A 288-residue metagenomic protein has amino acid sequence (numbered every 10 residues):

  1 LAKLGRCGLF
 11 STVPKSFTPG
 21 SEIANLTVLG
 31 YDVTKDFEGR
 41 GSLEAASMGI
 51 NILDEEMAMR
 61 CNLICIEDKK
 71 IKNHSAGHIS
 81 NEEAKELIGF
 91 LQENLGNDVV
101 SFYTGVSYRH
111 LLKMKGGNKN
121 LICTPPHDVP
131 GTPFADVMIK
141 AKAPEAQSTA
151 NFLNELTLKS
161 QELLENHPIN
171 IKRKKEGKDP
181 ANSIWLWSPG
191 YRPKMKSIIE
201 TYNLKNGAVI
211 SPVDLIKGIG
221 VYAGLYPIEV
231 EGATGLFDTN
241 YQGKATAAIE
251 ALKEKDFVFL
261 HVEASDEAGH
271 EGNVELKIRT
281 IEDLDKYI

Functional and structural regions predicted by a protein language model:
A2-N97, K113: Active-site nucleophile/metal-coordination loop of metallo-enzymes that catalyze phosphate/sulfate and related
C7-F10, N97-T104, N206-A208, G224-V230: Short secondary-structure junctions
I66-K69, G117, E263-E267: Short connector loops/turns at beta-strand edges and beta->alpha or beta->beta junctions
S75-I184, P189-Y191: Glycine-rich, mobile lid/loop segments that gate access to catalytic sites or pores
E82-E86, S148-N151, E155, D179 (+5 more regions): Conserved active-site and cofactor/substrate-binding residues in soluble primary-metabolism enzymes
G177, E267-I288: A long, amphipathic alpha-helix that forms part of the scaffold/cap immediately adjacent to metal-dependent active
L186, Y191-E275: Anion-binding catalytic surfaces of enzymes that hydrolyze or transfer phosphate/sulfate esters
